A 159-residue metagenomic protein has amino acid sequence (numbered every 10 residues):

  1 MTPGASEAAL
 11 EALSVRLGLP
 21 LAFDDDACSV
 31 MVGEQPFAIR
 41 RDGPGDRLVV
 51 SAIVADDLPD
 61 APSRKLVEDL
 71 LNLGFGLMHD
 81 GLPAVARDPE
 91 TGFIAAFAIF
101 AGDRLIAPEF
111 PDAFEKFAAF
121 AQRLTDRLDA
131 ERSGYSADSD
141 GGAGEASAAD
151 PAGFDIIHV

Functional and structural regions predicted by a protein language model:
M1-A38, M78, A86: Charge-rich, low-complexity N-terminal segments
C28, D46-L48, G92-I94: Hydrophobic residues embedded in beta-strands of well-ordered beta-sheets
R41, G45-D56: A short acidic-to-branched-hydrophobic micro-motif
I53-F97: Short, internal acidic amphipathic alpha-helical interface segments that mediate docking to partner proteins
A84-K116: A mid-sequence interfacial segment
R104-A137: A contiguous, mid-protein "functional segment" used to position or interact with cofactors/ions or partner subunits
D129-V159: Short, highly charged C-terminal tails/helix-capping segments
